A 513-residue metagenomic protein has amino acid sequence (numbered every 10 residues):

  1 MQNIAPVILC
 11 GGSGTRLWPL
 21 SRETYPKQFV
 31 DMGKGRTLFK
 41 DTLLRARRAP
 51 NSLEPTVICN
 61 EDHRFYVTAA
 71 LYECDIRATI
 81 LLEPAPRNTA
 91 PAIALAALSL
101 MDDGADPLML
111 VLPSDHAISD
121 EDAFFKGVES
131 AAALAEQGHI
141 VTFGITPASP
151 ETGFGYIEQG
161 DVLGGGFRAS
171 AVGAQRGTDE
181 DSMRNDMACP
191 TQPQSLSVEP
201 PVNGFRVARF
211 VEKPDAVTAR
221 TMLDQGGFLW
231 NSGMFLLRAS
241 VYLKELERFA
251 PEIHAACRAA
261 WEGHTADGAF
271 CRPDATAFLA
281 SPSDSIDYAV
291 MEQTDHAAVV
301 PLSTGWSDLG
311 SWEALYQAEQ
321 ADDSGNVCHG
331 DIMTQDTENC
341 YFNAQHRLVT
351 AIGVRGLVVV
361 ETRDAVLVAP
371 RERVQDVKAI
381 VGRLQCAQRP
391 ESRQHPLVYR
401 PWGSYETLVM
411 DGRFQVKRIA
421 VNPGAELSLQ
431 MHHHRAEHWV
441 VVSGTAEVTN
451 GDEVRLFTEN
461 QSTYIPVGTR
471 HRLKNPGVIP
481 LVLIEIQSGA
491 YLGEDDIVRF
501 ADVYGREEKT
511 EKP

Functional and structural regions predicted by a protein language model:
M1-I8, T15-P113, A117-F125, E129 (+4 more regions): Conserved N-terminal catalytic core of the sugar/cofactor nucleotidyltransferase
Q2-N3, S240-V440, T445-Y464, H471 (+4 more regions): Left-handed beta-helix
L9, L112, V441, I486: Catalytic metal- and UDP-sugar-binding loop of GT-A-like glycosyltransferases, i.e., residues flanking the conserved
F39, A96, D115, I157 (+3 more regions): Residue-level signal for inorganic ion chemistry
M109, A208, M234-F235, S307 (+2 more regions): A residue-level structural signature of the nucleotidyltransferase/glycosyltransferase Rossmann-like core
E121-R168, P200-A280, A298: Conserved core of the sugar-phosphate nucleotidyltransferase
G164-P201: Intrinsic disorder/low-complexity segments
L483: Noncatalytic nucleic-acid binding interfaces
